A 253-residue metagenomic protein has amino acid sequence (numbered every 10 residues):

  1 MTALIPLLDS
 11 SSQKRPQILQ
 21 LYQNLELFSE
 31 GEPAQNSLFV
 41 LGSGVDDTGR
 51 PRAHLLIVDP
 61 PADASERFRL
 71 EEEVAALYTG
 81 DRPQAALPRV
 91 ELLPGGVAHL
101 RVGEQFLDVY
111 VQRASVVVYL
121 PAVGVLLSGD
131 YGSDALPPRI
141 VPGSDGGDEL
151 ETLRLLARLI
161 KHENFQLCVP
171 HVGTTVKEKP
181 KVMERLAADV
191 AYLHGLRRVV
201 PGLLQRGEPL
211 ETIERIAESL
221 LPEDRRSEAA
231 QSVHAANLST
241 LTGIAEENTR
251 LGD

Functional and structural regions predicted by a protein language model:
M1-V74, L87-I160, Q166: Catalytic core of the metallo-beta-lactamase
A64, A135, V176, S219-L220: Feature marks short, surface-exposed loop/turn motifs that line or immediately flank catalytic pockets and channel
P83, G132, G173-T174: Catalytic metal-binding/acid-base residues of hydrolase active sites
I140-G143, M183, A187-V190, E228 (+2 more regions): Charge-dense, low-complexity intrinsically disordered segments
D148-L210: Divalent-metal (often Zn2+) His-rich catalytic cores of metallo-beta-lactamase-fold enzymes
G202-D253: C-terminal regulatory/interaction regions
